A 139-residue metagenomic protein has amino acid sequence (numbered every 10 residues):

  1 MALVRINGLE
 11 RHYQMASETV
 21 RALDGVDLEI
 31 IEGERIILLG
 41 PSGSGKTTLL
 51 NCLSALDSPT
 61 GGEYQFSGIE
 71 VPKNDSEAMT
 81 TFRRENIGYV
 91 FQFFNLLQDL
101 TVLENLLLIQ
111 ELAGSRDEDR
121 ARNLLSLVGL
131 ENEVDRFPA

Functional and structural regions predicted by a protein language model:
M1-L3, H12-G25, S76: A short, flexible loop at the N-terminus of ABC-type nucleotide-binding domains that lies
R5, I69-E70, R116-E133: Conserved ABC ATPase "signature" region
Q14-A16, L107-E118, L127: ABC-type ATPase nucleotide-binding domains, specifically the catalytic core motifs of the NBD
S17-V20, V71-G88: ABC ATPase NBD coupling module
G40-S44: Walker A (P-loop) phosphate-binding loop of ABC-type ATPase nucleotide-binding domains
S54: Helix-to-loop junction immediately C-terminal to a conserved catalytic motif
G62-K73: Conserved ABC transporter NBD signature motif
L97-I109: Short coil-to-helix segment of the ABC ATPase nucleotide-binding domain corresponding to the Q-loop/switch region
